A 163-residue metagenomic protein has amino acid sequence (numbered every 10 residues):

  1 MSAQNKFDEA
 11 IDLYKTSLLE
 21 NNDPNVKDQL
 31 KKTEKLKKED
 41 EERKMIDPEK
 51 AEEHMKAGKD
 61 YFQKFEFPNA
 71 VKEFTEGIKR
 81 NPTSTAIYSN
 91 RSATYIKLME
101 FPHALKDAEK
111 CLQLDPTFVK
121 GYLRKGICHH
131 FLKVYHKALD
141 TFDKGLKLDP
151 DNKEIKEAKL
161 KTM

Functional and structural regions predicted by a protein language model:
M1-M163: Alpha-helical tetratricopeptide repeat
